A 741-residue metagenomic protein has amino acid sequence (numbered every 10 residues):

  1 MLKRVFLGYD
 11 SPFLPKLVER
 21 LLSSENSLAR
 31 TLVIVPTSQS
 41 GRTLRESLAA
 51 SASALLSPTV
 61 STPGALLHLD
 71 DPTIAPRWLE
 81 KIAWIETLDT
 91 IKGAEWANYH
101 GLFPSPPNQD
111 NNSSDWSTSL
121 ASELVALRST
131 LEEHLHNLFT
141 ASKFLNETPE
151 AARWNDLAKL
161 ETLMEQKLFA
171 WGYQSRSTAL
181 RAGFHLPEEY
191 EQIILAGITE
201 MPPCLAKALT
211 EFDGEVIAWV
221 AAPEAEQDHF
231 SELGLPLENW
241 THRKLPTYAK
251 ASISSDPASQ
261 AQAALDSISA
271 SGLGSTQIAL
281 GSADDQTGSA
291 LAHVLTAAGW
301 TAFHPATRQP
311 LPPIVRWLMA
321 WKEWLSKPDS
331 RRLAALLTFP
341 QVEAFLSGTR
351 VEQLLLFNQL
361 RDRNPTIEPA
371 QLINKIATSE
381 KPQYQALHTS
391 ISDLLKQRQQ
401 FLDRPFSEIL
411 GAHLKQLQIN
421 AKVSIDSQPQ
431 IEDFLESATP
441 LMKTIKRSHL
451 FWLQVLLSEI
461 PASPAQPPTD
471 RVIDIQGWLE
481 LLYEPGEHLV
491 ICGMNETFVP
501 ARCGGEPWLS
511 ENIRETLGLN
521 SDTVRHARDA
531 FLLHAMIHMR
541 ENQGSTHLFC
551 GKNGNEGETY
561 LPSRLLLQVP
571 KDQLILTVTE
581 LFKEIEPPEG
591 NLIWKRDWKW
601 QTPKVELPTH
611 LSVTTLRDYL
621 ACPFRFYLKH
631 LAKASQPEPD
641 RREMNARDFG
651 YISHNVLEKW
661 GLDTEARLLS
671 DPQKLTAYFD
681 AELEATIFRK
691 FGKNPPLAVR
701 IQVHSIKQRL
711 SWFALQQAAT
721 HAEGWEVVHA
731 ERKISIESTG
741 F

Functional and structural regions predicted by a protein language model:
L2-L67, D71-P76, E191, T210 (+1 more regions): Anion-coordinating catalytic cores for phosphoryl-, nucleotidyl-, and glycosidic chemistry
V35-E188, P203, V351-I367, Q371 (+1 more regions): Basic/charged alpha-beta structural segments of nucleotide/phosphate-handling enzymes
L124-F139, D213-E224, L616-D618: Structured, non-catalytic alpha/beta "coupling" segments that mediate domain-domain communication and provide generic
T140-E232, S252-I253, E487-H488, S653 (+1 more regions): Conserved helicase NTPase motor core
